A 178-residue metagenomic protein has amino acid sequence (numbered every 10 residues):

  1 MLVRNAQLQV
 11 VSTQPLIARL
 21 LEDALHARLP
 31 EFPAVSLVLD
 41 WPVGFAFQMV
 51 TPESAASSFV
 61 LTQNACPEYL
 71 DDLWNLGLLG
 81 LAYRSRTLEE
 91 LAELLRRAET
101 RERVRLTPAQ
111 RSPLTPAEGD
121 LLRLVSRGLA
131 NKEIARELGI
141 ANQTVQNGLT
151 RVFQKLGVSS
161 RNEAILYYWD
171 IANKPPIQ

Functional and structural regions predicted by a protein language model:
M1-R105: N-terminal regulatory/sensing modules of transcriptional regulators
L91-A92, F153, I171: Short secondary-structure boundary/hinge segments and terminal tails
R97, R127, D170-I171: Residues within well-ordered alpha-helical secondary structure of globular protein domains
T100, L114, V158: Hydrophobic patch in the ABC ATPase nucleotide-binding domain
R105-A109, S159, Q178: Short, polar/charged, Gly/Pro-enriched helix-capping and turn/loop motifs at alpha-helix termini and inter-helix linkers
R105-T144: Helix-turn-helix DNA-binding segment
G128-E163, Y167: Recognition helix of helix-turn-helix DNA-binding domains
I171-Q178: …primarily DNA-binding HTH/wHTH and HhH modules…
